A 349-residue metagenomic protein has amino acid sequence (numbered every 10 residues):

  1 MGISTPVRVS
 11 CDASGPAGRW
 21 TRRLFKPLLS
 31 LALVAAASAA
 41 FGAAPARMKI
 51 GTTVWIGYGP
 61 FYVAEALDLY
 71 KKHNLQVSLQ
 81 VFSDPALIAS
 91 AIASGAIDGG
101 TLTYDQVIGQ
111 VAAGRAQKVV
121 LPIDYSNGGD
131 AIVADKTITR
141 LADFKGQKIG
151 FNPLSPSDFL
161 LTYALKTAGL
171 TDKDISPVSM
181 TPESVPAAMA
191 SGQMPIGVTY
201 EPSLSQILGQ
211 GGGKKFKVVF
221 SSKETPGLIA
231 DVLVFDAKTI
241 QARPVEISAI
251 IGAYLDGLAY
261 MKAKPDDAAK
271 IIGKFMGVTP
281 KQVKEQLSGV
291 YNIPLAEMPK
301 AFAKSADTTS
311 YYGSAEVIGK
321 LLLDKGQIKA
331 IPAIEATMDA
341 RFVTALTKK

Functional and structural regions predicted by a protein language model:
T5-L29: Bacterial N-terminal signal peptides that target proteins for export
K26-S38: Bacterial N-terminal signal peptides
A43-A188, Q193-S205, F216-S221, G227: Short, glycine-/small- and polar/acidic-enriched structural segments that line small-molecule recognition paths
D105-Q106, P177-V178, E183-G277: Pocket-lining segment of extracytoplasmic ligand-binding domains
D172-I175, G277-G289, K329-A336: Short, surface-exposed acidic
A242-K325: Secondary-structure end/capping motifs
E316-K349: Conserved C-terminal helix/tail region of periplasmic/extracytoplasmic solute-binding proteins
